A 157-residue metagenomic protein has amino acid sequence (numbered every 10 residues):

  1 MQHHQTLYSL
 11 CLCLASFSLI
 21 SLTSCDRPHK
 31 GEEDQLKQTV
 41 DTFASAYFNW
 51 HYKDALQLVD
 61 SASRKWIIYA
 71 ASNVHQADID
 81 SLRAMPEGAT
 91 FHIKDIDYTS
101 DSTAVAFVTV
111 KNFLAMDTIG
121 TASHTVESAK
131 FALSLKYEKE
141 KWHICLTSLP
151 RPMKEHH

Functional and structural regions predicted by a protein language model:
M1-T23: Sec-dependent bacterial lipoprotein signal peptides
T6-L7, E32-E33, L82-A84, I119-S123: Intrinsically disordered, low-complexity segments enriched in polar/charged residues with Gly/Pro, especially when
A15-F17, H29, L149: Extracellular/secretory pathway and lumenal proteins
I20, Y47-W50, A62: Residue-level signal for short amphipathic helical patches enriched in basic/charged and nearby hydrophobic residues
S24-N49, Q57: Short, low-complexity N-terminal intrinsically disordered segments enriched in polar/charged residues
K37, Y52-F113: Short solvent-exposed beta->alpha transition segments
Y98-H157: Exposed beta-sheet edge and beta->alpha loop/turn motif
